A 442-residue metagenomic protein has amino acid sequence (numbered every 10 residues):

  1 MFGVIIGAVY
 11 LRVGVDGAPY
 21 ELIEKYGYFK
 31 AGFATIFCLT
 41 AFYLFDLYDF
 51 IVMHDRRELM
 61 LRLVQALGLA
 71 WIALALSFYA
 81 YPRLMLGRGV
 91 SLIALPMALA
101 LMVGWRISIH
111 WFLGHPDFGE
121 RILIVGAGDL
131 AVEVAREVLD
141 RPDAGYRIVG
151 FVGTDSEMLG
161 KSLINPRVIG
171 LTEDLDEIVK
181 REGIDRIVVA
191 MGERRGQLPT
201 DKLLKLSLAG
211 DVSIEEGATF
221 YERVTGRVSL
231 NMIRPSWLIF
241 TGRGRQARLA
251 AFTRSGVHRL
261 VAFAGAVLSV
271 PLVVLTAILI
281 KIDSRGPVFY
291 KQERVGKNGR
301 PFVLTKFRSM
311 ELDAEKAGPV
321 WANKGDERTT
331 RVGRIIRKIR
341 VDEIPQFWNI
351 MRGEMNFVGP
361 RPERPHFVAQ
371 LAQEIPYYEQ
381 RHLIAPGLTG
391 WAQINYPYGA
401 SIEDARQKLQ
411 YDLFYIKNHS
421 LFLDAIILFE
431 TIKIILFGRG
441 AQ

Functional and structural regions predicted by a protein language model:
M1-E120, Y146, R254, Q442: Signature of alpha-helical transmembrane segments in polytopic membrane proteins
I5-Y10, G14-G17, I109-R227: A solvent-exposed beta-alpha-beta segment
Y10, I107, W111-H115, E133 (+5 more regions): Membrane-spanning helices that line or support transport/gating and their immediate boundary helices in channels
L63-L67, F118-D140, P287-M310: Membrane-cytosol interface motif
S156-K161, A218-N231, F289-R328, T389-K408: Short, glycine-rich, amphipathic interfacial segments at transmembrane boundaries or analogous
R167, V224-A266, V288-Q292, W321 (+1 more regions): Glycine-rich flexible loop motifs, especially short His-Gly-Gly/GGXG/HXGH segments used as catalytic or interaction
L249-A314, N349, L421, I426-Q442: A hydrophobic, helix-centered structural microdomain
A322-A385, I427-I435: A short, structured surface patch at a secondary-structure boundary
